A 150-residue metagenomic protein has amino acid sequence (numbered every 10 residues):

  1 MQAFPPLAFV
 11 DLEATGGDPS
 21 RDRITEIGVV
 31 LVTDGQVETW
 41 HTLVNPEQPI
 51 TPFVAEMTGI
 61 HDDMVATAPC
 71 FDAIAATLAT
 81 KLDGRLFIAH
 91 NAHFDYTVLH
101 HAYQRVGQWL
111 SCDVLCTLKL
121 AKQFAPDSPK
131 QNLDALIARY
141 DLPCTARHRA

Functional and structural regions predicted by a protein language model:
M1-C112, P126-R147: Conserved non-catalytic scaffold segment of RNase H-like nuclease domains
L115-P126: Short, flexible loop segments at boundaries between secondary-structure elements
